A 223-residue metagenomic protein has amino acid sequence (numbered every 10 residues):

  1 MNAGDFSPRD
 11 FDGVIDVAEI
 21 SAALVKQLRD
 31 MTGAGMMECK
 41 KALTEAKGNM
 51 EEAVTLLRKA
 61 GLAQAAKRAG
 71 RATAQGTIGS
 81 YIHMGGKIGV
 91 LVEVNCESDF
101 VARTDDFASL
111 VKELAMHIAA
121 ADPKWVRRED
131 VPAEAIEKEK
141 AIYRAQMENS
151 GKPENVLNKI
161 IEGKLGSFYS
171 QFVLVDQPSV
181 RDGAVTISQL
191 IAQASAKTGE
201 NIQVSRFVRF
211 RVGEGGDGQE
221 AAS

Functional and structural regions predicted by a protein language model:
F11-S223: N-terminal assembly/interaction segments in proteins that build large macromolecular machines
